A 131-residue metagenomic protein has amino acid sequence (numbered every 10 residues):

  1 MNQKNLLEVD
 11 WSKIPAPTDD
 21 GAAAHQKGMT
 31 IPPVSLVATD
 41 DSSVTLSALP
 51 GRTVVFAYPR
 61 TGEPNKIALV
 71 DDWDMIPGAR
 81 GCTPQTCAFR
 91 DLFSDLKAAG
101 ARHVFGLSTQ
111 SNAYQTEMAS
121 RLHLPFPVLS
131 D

Functional and structural regions predicted by a protein language model:
M1-D131: Chalcogenol-based redox active-site neighborhoods
